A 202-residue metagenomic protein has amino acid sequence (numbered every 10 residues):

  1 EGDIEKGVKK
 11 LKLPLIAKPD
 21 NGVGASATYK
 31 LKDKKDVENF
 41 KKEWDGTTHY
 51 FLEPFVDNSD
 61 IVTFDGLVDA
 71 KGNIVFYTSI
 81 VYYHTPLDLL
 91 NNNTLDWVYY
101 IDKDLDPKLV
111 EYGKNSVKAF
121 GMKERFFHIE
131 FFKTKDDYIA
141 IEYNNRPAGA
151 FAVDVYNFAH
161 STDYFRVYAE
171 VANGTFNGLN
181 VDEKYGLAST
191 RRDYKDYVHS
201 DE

Functional and structural regions predicted by a protein language model:
E1-N58, D69-N73, Y99-E111, N115: Active-site nucleotide/adenylate-binding loops and adjacent lid/helix of ATP-dependent enzymes
I4-G7, V167-E202: Peripheral (often C-terminal) accessory segments that flank ATP-dependent C-N-forming ligase machineries
K9, K118, F158: Short polybasic/polar patches that bind polyanions
P14, H49, F76, E183-A188: A residue-level signal for beta-strand positions that form part of recognition/binding surfaces within mature
P19, K32, P54, T78-V81 (+2 more regions): Pocket-edge structural micro-motifs
A25-A27, L87-D88, S200-D201: Short, charged, surface-exposed secondary-structure boundary motifs
W44-H49, F55-Y99, P107-I139, N144-V153 (+1 more regions): Phosphate-binding core of ATP-grasp and ATP-grasp-like enzymes
R146-V167: ATP-dependent carboxylate-activation loops
